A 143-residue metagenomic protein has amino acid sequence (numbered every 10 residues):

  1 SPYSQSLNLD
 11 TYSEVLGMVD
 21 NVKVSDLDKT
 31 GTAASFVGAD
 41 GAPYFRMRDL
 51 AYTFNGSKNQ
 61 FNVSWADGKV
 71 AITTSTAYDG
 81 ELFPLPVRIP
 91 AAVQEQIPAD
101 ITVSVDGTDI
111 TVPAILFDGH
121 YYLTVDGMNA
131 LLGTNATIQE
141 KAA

Functional and structural regions predicted by a protein language model:
S1-A143: Primary recognition of N-terminal secretory signal peptides and signal-anchoring hydrophobic helices
